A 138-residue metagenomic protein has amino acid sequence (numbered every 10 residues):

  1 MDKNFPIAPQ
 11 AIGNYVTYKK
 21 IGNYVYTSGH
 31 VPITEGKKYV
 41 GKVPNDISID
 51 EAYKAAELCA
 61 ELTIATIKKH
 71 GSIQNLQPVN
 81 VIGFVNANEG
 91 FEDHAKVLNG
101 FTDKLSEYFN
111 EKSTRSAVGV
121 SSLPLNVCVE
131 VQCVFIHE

Functional and structural regions predicted by a protein language model:
M1-I82, E89-E138: N-terminal presequence-like segments and the immediate start of the first folded domain
